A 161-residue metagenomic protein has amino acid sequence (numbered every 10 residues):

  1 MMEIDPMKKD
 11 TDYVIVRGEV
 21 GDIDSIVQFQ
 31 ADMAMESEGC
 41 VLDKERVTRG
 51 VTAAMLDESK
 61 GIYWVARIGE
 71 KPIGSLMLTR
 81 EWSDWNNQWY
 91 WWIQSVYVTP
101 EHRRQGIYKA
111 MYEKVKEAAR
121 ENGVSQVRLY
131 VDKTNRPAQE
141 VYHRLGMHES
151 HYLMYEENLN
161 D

Functional and structural regions predicted by a protein language model:
Y13-I26: A short beta-loop-alpha structural element at the N-terminal edge of CoA-dependent acyl/N-acetyltransferase catalytic
A31-A53: Conserved GNAT-fold acetyl-CoA-binding loop/helix
A53-V65: A short helix-loop-beta-strand connector motif used in the catalytic cores of GNAT acetyltransferases and, in some
V65, K71-R80, Y97: Conserved beta-strand in the GNAT
A66, R104-K109: Glycine-rich acyl-CoA binding loop
V96-R103: A short, internal acetyl-CoA/4′-phosphopantetheine-binding micro-motif in the GNAT/acyltransferase core
K109, E113, K133-L153, E157: Conserved active-site alpha-helix within GNAT-family acetyltransferase domains
A119-Y130: Conserved GNAT acetyl-CoA-binding A-motif
